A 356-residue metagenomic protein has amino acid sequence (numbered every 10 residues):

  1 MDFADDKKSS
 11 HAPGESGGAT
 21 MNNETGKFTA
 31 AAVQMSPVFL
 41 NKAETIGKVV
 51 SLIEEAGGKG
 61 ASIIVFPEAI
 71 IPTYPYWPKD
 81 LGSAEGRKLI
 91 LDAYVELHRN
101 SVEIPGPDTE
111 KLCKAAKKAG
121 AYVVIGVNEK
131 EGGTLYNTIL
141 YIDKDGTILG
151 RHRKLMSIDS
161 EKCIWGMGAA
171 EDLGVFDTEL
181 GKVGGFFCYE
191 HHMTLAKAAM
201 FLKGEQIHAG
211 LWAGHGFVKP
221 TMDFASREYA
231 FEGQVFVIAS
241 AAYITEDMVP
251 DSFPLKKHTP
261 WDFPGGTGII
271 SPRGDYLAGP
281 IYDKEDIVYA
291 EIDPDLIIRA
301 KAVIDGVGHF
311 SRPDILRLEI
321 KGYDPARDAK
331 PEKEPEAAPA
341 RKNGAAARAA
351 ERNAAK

Functional and structural regions predicted by a protein language model:
F3, P13, N23, A241-K356: C-terminal beta-strand edge segments of enzyme domains
G18-K59, I63: N-terminal glycine-/serine-/threonine-rich phosphate-binding loop
A31, L140-I142, G268, V288: Conserved hydrophobic/aromatic positions in well-ordered beta-strands
K42, E54-K144, G214-G233: Cys-nucleophile CN-hydrolase/nitrilase-fold catalytic domain and related Cys-dependent amidase chemistry that acts on
G58-V65, G150, M156, K162-A242 (+2 more regions): Active-site beta-loop-alpha substructure in enzyme catalytic cores, prototypically the cysteine-centered nucleophile
S101-Y122, K182, F187-E291: CN hydrolase (nitrilase-like) catalytic-core segments centered on the catalytic cysteine and neighboring Lys/Glu
E131, G166, K257-P260: Short Gly/Pro-enriched turn/cap motifs at secondary-structure boundaries
D145, R151-H152, P280: Short hydrophobic alpha-helix segments
